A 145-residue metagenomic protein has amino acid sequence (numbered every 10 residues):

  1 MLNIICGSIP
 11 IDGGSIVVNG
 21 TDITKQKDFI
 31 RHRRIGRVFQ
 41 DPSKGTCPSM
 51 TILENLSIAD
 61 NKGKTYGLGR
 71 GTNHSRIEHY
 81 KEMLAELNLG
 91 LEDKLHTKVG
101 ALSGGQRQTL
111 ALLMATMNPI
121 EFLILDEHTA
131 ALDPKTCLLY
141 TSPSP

Functional and structural regions predicted by a protein language model:
C6: Helix-to-loop junction immediately C-terminal to a conserved catalytic motif
I11-D22: Conserved ABC transporter NBD signature motif
D22-G36, Y66-N73: ABC ATPase NBD coupling module
D41, S49-T65: Q-loop/switch helix immediately C-terminal to the Walker
M83-A101, P119: Conserved ABC nucleotide-binding domain
A115-E121: A short, proline-enriched helix->beta-strand linker immediately N-terminal to the Walker B motif in ABC-type P-loop
E127-H128, K135: Walker B catalytic motif
Y140-P145: Conserved small/polar residues in nucleotide/adenosyl-binding loops
